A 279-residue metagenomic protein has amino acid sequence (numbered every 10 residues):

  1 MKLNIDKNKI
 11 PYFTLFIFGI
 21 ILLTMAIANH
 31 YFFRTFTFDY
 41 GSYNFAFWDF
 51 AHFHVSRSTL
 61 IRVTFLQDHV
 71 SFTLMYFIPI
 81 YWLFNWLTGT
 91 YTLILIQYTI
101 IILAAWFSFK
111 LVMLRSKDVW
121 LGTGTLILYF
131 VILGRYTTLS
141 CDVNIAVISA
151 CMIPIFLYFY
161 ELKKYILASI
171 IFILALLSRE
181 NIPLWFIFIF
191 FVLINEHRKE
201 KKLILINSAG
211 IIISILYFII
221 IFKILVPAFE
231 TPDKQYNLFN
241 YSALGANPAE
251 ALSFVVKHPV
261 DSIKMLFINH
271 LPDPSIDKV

Functional and structural regions predicted by a protein language model:
M1-T24, V119, Y165, K199-I212: Start-transfer (signal-anchor) and selected internal transmembrane alpha helices of multi-pass inner/ER membrane
M25, F32-T35, D39, D49 (+1 more regions): Membrane-lumen/periplasm interface segments of specific transmembrane helices in polyprenyl phosphate-linked
I27, S42-L66, F72-T73, N240-S242: Extracytosolic helix-loop segments that constitute the early lumenal/periplasmic catalytic or substrate-binding loops
H52, F72-T99, S116, V260-D277: Juxtamembrane segments of multi-pass membrane glycosylation machinery that transfer sugars from lipid-linked donors
S71-I78, T90-F107, T123-I155, L177-I182: Aromatic- and kink-enriched transmembrane "portal" helix at the membrane-lumen/periplasm boundary that abuts
Y98, F107-G122, Y158-K163: Transmembrane alpha-helical segments of multipass membrane enzymes and assembly factors that act on membrane-embedded
S116, D142, I148, I153-L167 (+1 more regions): Membrane-interface transmembrane helices that cradle and orient dolichyl/undecaprenyl
L167-E196, S208-I211: Transmembrane-embedded, aromatic-rich helix segments that form part of the hydrophobic channel/pocket engaging
